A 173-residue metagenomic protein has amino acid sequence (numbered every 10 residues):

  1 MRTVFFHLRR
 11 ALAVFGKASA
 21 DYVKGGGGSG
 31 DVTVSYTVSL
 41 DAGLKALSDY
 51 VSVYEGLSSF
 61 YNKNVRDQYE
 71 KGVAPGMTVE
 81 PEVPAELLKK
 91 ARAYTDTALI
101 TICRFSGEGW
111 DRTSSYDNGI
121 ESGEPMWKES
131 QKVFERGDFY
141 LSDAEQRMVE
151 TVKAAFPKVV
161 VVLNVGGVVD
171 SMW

Functional and structural regions predicted by a protein language model:
M1-W173: C-terminal non-catalytic regions of proteins with extracellular/luminal or membrane-system context
